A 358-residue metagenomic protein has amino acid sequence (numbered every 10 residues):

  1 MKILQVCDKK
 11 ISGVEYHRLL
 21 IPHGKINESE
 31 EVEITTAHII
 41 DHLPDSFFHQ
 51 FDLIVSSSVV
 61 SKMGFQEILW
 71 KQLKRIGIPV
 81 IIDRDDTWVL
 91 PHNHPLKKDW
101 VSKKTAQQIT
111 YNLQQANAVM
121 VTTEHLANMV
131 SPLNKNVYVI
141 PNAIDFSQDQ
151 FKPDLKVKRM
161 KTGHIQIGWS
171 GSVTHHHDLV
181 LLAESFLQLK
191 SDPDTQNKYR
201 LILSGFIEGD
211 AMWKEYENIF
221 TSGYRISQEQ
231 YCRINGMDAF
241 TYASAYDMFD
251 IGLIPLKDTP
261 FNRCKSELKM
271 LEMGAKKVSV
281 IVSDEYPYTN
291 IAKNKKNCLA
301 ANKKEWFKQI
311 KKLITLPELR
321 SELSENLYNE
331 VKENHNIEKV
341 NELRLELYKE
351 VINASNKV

Functional and structural regions predicted by a protein language model:
L4, K158-L187, I202: Conserved donor-binding/catalytic core segment of Leloir-type glycosyltransferases
S61, H177, R233-A275, I281-A292: Nucleotide-sugar-dependent
K71-R75, D99-A118: Membrane-proximal helix-turn-helix segments that form the acceptor-binding/catalytic region of lipid-linked
H125, A143: Carbohydrate-associated surface elements
I144-H164, L345, A354-S355: Acidic anion/phosphate-binding donor-loop and adjacent secondary structure in glycosyltransferase catalytic cores
G205, W213-M248: Nucleotide-activated donor-binding/catalytic signature segment of Leloir-type glycosyltransferases, i.e., the conserved
A292-K304, K312-E318: Conserved acidic donor-binding segment of nucleotide-sugar-dependent glycosyltransferases
E318-I352: A charged, aromatic-enriched C-terminal amphipathic alpha-helix characteristic of glycosyltransferases across folds
